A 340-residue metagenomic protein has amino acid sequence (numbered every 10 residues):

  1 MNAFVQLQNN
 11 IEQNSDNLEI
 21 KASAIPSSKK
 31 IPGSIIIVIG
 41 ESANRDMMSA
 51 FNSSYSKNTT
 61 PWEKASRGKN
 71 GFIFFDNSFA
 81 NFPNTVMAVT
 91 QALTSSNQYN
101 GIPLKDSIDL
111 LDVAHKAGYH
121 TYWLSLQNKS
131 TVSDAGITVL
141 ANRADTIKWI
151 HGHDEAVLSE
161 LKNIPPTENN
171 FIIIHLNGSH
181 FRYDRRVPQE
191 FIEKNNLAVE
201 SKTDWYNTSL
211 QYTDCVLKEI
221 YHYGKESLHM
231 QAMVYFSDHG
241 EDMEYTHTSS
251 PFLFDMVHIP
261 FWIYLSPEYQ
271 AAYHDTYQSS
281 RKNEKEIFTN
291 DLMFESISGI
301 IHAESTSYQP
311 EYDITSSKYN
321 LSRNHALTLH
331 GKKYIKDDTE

Functional and structural regions predicted by a protein language model:
M1-K194, K285, T289-N320, G331: Active-site-proximal alpha/beta segments of enzymes that process anionic O-linked groups
E19-P26, S159, K194-M233, I263-L265 (+1 more regions): A long, amphipathic alpha-helix that forms part of the scaffold/cap immediately adjacent to metal-dependent active
V38-A43, V234-G240: DG-centered beta-turn motif at the end of beta-strands
R45-M48, P61-E63, R67, A114 (+8 more regions): Proline/Glycine/Serine-rich low-complexity intrinsically disordered segments that serve as flexible stalks/linkers
V89-T90, H258-F261: Small-molecule pocket liners
D112, K129, H222-S227, M243 (+2 more regions): Membrane-interface soluble catalytic domains
G178, S237-Y245: Acidic helix/loop microenvironments that form the catalytic cleft of cell-wall polysaccharide enzymes
P188-S201, Y269-Q278: Flexible internal linker/loop segments at domain or repeat junctions
